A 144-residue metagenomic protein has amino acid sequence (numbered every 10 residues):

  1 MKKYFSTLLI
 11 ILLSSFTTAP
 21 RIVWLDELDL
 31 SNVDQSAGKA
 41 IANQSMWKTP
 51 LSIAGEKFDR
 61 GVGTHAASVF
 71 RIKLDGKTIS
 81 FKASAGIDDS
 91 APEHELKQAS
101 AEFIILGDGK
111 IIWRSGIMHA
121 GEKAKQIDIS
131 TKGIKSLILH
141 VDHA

Functional and structural regions predicted by a protein language model:
K2-L8: Sec-dependent signal peptide recognition, specifically the positively charged N-region followed immediately by
L8, L12-R21: Bacterial Sec-dependent signal peptides at the C-terminal "C-region" and cleavage site
T18-A144: Gly-Asp-aromatic-enriched flexible segments
